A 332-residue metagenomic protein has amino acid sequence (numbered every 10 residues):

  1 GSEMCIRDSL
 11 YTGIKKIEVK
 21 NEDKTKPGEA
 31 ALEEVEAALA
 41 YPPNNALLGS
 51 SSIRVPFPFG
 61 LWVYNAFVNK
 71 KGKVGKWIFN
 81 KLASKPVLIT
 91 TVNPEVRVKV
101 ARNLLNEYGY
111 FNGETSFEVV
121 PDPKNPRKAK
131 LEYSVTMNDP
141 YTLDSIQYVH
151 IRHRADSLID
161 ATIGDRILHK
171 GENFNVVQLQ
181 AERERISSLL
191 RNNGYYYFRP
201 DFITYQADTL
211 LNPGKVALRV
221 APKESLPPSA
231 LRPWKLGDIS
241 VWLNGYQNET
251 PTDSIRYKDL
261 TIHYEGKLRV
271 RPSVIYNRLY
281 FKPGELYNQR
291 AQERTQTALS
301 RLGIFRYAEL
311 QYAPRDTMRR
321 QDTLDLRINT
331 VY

Functional and structural regions predicted by a protein language model:
S2, R7-R301, Y307-A313, R319-L324: Interaction-mediating elements
L326-V331: Extended beta-strand-rich architecture
